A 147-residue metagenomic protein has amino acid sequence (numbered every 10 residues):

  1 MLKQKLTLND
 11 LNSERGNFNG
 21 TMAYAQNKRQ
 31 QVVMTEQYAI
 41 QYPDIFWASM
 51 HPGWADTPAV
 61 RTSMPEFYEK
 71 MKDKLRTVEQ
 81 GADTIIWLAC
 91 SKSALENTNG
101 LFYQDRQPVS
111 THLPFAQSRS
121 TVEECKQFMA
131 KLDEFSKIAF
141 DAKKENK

Functional and structural regions predicted by a protein language model:
M1-R61, K137-K147: Rossmann-fold NAD(P)H-dependent dehydrogenase/reductase core
S13, M64-P65, S93: A generic structural signal for secondary-structure junctions that act as hinges or helix/strand caps at the edges
N19, R61-E79: Alpha-helical membrane-targeting segments
G20, Y24, S118-T121, C125: Amphipathic alpha-helical protein-protein interaction segments
N27, K72-P114, E123-A130, E134-I138: C-terminal helical subdomain
F46, F67-Y68, E96, F140: Secondary-structure boundary/capping signal
F67-Y68, A116-R119: Short glycine-enriched, charge-decorated loop/helix-capping segments at active-site entrances that position
